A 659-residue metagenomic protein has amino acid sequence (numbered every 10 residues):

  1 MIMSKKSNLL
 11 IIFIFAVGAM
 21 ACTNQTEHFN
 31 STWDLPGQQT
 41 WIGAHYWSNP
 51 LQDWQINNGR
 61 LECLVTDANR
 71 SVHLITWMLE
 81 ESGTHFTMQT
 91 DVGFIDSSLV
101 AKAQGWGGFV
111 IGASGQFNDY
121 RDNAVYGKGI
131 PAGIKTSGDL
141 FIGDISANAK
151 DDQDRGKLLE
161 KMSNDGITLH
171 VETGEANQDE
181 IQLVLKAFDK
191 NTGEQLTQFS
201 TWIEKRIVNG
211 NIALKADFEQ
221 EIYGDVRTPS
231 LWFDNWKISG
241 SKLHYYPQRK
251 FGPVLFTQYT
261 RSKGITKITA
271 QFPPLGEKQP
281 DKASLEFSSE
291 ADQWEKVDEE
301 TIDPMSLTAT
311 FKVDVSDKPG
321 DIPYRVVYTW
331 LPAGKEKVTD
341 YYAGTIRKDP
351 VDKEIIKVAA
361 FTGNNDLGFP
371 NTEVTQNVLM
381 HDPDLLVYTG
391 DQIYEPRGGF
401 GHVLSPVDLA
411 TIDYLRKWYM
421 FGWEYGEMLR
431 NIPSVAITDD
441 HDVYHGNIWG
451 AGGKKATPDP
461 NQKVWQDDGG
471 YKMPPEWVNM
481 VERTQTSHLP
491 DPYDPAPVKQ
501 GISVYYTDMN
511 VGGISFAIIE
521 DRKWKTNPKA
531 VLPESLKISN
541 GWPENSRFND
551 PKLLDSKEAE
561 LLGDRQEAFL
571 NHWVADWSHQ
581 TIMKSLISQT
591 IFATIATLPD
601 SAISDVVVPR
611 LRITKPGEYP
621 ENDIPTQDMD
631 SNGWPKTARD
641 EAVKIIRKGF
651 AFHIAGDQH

Functional and structural regions predicted by a protein language model:
M3, F15-H28: Bacterial Sec-dependent signal peptides at the C-terminal "C-region" and cleavage site
N24-P50: Extracellular carbohydrate-recognition regions
Q52-R70: Short carbohydrate-recognition loop motifs
V65-N148: Secretory/extracellular carbohydrate-interaction modules and structurally similar beta-sandwich "look-alikes"
M88-T90, E160-T201: Carbohydrate-binding surfaces in secreted/extracellular proteins
A103, G107, G174-D179, K186-F188 (+3 more regions): Metal-dependent phosphoester/phosphodiester hydrolase catalytic core
G143-H170: Short, aromatic/His-centered strand-loop micro-motif at the edge of beta-sheets
E194-L231: Flexible glycan-contacting loops in extracellular carbohydrate-active proteins
